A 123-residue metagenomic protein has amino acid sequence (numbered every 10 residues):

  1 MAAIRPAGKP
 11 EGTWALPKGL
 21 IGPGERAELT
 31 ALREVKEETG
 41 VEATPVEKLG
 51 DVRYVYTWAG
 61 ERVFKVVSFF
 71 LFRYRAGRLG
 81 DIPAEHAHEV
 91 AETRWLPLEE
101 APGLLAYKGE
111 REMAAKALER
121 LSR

Functional and structural regions predicted by a protein language model:
M1-L16: N-terminal strand-loop-strand
I21-E112: Unchanged
K116-R123: C-terminal alpha-helix
